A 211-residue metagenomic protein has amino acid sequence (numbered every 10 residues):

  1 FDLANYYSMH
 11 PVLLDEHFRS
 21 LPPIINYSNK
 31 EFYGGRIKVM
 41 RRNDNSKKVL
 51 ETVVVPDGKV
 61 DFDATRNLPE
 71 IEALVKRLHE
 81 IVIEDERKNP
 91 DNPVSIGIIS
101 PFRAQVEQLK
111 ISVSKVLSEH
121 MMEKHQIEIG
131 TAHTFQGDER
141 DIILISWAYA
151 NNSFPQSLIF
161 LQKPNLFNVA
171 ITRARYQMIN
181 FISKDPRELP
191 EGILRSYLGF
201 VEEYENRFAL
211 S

Functional and structural regions predicted by a protein language model:
F1-R42, P101-R103, S183-R187: Conserved coupling/interface region of RecA-like P-loop/ASCE motor cores
F1-V12, N29, N152-S211: Helicase C-terminal subdomain and adjacent C-terminal extension
Y6-P11, K48-L50, H125, E139-I142 (+1 more regions): Short glycine-/polar-rich loops that comprise or flank the Walker A/P-loop and associated switch/sensor motifs
F18-L21, I25, I71, V75 (+1 more regions): Amphipathic alpha-helical transducer elements in NTP-driven molecular machines
G35-S114: Conserved helicase/translocase motor-coupling segment
G97, S114-T131: Conserved RecA-like helicase motor-core motifs
F102-R103, I129-F135: Conserved helicase motor
G130, D138-A150, V169, Q177-N180: A short beta-strand element within the Helicase C-terminal
